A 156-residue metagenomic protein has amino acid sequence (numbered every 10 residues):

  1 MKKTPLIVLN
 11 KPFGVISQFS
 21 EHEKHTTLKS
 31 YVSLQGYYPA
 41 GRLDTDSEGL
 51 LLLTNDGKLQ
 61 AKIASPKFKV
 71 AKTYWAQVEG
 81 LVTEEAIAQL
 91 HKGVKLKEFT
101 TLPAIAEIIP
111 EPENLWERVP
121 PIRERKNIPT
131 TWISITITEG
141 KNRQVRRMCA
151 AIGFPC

Functional and structural regions predicted by a protein language model:
M1-C156: RNA pseudouridine synthases
